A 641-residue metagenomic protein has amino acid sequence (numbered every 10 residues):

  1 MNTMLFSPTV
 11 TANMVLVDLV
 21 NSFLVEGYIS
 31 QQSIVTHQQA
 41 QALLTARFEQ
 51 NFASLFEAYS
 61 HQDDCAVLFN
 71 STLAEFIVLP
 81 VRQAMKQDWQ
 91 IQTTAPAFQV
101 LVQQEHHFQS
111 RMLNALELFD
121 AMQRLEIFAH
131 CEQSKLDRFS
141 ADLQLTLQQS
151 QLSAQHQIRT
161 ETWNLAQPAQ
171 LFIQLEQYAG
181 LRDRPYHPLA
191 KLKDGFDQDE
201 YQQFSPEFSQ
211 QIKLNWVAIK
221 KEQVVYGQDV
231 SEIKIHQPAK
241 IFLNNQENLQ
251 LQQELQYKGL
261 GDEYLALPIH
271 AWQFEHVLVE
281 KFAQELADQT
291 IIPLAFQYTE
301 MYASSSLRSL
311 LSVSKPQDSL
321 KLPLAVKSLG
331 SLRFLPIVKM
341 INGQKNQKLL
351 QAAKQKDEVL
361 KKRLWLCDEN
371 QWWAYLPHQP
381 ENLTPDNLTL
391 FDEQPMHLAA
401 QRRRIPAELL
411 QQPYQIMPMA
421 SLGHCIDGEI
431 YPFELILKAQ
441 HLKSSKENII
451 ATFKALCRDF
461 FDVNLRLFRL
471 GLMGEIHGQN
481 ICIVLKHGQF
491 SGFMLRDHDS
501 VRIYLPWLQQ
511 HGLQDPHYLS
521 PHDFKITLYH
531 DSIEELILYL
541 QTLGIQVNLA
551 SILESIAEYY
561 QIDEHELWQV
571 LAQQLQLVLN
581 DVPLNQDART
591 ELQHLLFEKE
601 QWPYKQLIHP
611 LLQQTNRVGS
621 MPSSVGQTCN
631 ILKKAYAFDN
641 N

Functional and structural regions predicted by a protein language model:
N2-R458, V484-N641: Nucleotide/phosphate-binding site architecture used for ATP/NTP-dependent chemistry
P293, R308, D462, L467 (+1 more regions): Residue-level detector of functional hotspots within protein domains
T452-L470, G474: Conserved kinase catalytic-core helix
L465-F468, I483-H487: Flexible, glycine/threonine-enriched loop-and-boundary segments that flank and lead into catalytic domains of large
L472-V484: A short glycine-rich, hydrophobically flanked beta-strand micro-motif that places a catalytic Asp/Glu for divalent metal
